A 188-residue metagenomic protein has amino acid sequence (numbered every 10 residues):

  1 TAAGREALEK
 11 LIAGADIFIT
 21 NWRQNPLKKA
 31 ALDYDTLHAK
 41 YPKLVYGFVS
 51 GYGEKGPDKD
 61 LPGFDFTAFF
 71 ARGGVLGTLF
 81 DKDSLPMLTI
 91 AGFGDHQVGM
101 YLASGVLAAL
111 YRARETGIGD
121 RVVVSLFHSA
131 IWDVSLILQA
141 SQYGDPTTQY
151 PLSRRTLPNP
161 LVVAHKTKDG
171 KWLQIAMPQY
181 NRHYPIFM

Functional and structural regions predicted by a protein language model:
T1-I118: N-terminal helix-loop segment corresponding to the beta1-alpha1 unit of nucleotide/adenylate-binding folds
T67, A71-M188: Acidic, glycine-rich segments within the central catalytic cores of soluble metabolic enzymes that bind/position
